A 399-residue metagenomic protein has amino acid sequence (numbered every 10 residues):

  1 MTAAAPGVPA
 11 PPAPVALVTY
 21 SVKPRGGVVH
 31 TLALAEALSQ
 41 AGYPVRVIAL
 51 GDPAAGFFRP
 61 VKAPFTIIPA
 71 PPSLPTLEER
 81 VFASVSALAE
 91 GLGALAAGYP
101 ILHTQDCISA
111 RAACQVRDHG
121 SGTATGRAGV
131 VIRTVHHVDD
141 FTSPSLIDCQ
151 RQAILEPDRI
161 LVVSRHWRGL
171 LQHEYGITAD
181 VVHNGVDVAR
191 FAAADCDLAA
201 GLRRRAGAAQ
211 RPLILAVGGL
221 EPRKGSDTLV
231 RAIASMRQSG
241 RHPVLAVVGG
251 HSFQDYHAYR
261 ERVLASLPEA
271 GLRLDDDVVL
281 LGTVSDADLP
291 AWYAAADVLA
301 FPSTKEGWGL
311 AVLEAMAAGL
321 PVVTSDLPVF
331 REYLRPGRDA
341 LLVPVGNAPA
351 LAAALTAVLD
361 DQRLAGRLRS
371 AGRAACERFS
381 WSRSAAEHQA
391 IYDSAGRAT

Functional and structural regions predicted by a protein language model:
A5-P12, L17-R25, L32-A83: N-terminal strand-loop element at the rim of the active site of nucleotide-sugar-dependent glycosyltransferases
A16, G207-K224, V230-I233, L245-A246: Conserved donor-binding/catalytic core segment of Leloir-type glycosyltransferases
T104-S109, V135: Short His-centered aromatic/hydrophobic patch
I154, T283, A291-A296: Short alpha-helical donor nucleotide-sugar binding micro-motif in glycosyltransferases
R260-V284: Nucleotide-activated donor-binding/catalytic signature segment of Leloir-type glycosyltransferases, i.e., the conserved
T304: Aromatic "clamp/platform" in nucleotide-sugar-dependent glycosyltransferases that forms part of the donor/acceptor
V312, P321-T324, L334: Short hydrophobic beta-strand element within catalytic cores of glycosyltransferases and related nucleotide-activated
P336-G337, L341-A348, A357-Q362: Conserved acidic donor-binding segment of nucleotide-sugar-dependent glycosyltransferases
